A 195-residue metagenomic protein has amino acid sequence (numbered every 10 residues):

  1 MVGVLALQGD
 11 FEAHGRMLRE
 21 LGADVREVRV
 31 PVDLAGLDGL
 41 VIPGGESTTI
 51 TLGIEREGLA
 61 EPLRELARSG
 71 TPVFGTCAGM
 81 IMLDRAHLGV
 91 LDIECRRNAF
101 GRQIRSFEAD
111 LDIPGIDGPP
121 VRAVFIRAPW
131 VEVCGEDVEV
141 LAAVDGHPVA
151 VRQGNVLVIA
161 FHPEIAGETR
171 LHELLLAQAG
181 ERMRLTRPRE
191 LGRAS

Functional and structural regions predicted by a protein language model:
M1-R56, E65, T169-E173, A177-S195: N-terminal beta1-alpha1 cap of cysteine-dependent amidohydrolase-like domains
L7, A78, F161: Cofactor-binding loop segments of dinucleotide-utilizing enzymes, especially the Rossmann-like FAD- and NAD(P)+-binding
F11, S47-T49, M80-M82, E132 (+1 more regions): Glycine-rich nucleotide phosphate-binding loop and flanking beta-alpha elements of Rossmann-like dinucleotide-binding
G15-L18, D33-G36, L83, V133-E136 (+1 more regions): Short loop/helix-cap segments at secondary-structure boundaries that form the rim of catalytic
V25-R26, V73, V156: Hydrophobic anchor at the start of a short beta-strand that flanks the dinucleotide cofactor-binding loop
I42, G75, I159: Redox-cofactor binding/interface segments in oxidoreductases and associated redox assembly factors
E46-D112: Cysteine-nucleophile active-site neighborhood
N98-S195: Amide-donor transfer/coupling interface in amidating biosynthetic enzymes
